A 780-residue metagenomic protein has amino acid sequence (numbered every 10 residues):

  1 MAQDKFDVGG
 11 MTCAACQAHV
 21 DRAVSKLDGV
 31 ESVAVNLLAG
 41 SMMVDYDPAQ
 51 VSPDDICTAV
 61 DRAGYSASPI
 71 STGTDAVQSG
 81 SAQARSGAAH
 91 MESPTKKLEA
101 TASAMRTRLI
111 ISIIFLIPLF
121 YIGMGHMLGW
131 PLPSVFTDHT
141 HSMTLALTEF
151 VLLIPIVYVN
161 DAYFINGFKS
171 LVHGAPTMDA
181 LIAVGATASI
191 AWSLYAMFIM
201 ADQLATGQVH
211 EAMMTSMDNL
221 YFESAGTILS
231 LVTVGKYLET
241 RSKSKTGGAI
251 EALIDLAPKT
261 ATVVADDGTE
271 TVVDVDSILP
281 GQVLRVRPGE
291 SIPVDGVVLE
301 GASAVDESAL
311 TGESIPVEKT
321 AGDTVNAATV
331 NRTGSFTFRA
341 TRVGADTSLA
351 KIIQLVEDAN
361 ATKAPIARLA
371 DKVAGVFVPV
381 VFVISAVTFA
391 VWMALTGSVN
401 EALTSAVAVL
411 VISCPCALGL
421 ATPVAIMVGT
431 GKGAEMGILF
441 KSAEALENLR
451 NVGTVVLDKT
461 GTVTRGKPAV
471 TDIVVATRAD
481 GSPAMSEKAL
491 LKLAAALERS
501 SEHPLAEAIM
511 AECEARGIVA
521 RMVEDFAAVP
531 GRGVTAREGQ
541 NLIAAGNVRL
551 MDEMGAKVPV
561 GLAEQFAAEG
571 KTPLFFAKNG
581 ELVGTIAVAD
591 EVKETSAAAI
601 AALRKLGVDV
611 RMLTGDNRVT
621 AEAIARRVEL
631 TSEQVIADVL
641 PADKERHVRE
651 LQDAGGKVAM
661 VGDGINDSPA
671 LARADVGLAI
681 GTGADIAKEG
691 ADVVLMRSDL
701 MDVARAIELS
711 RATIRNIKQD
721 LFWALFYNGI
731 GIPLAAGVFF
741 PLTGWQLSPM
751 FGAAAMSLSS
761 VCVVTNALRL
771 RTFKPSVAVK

Functional and structural regions predicted by a protein language model:
M1-A146, I156, K243, T269-V272 (+6 more regions): Flexible metal-binding regulatory segments at protein termini and peripheral loops
D28-Y46, Q50, L220-F222, E251-D346 (+2 more regions): Conserved cytosolic catalytic loops of P-type ATPases
G73, M200, L204, V209-E211 (+7 more regions): Juxtamembrane coupling segments of multi-pass membrane pumps/enzymes
M91-I114, N166-S189, I353-S385, A402 (+6 more regions): Soluble-to-membrane junctions at the N-terminal ends of transmembrane alpha-helices in multi-pass ion-transporting
E99-T260, K372, I473, G744: Transmembrane helix-loop-helix hairpins at the membrane interface
T107, T329, G453-E502, M510 (+3 more regions): ATP-driven catalytic headpiece of P-type ATPases
L128-M143, V172, P176, A191 (+8 more regions): Membrane-embedded alpha-helical bundles of multi-pass transporters
G281, P288, T362, D480-P483 (+4 more regions): Conserved ATP-binding TGD loop and adjacent catalytic N/P-domain core of P-type ATPases
